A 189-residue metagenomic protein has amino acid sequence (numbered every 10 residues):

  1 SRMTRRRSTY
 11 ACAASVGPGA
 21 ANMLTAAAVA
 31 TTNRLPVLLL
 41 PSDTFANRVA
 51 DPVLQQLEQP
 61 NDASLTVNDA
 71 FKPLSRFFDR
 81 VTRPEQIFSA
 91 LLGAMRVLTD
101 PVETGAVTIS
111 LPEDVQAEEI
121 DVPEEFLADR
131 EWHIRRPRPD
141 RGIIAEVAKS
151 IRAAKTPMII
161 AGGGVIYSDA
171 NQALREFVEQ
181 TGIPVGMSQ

Functional and structural regions predicted by a protein language model:
S1-Q189: N-terminal alpha/beta PP-like core and its mobile active-site loop of ThDP/TPP-dependent enzymes
